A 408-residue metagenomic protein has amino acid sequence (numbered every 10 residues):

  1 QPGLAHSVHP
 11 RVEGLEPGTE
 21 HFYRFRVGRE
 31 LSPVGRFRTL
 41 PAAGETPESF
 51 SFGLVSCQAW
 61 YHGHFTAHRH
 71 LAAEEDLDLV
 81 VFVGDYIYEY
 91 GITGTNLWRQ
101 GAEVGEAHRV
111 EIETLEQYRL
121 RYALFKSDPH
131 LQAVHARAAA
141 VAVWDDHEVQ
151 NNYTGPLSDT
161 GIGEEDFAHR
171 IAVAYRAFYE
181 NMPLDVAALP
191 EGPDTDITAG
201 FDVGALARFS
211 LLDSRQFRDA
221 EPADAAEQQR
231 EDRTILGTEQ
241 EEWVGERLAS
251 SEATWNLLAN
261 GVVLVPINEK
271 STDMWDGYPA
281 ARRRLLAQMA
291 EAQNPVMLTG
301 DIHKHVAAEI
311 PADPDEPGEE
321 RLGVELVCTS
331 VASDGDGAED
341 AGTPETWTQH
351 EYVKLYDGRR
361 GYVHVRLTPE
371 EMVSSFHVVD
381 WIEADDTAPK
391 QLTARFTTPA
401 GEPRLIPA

Functional and structural regions predicted by a protein language model:
Q1-A408: Metal-dependent phosphoester/phosphodiester hydrolase catalytic core
